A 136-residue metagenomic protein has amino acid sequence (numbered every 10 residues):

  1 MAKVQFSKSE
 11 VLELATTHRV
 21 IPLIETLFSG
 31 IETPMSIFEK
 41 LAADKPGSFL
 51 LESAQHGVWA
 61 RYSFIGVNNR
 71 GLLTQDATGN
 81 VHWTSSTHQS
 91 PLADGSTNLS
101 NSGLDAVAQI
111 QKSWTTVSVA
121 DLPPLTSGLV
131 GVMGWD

Functional and structural regions predicted by a protein language model:
M1-D136: Signature of the chorismate-utilizing enzyme
